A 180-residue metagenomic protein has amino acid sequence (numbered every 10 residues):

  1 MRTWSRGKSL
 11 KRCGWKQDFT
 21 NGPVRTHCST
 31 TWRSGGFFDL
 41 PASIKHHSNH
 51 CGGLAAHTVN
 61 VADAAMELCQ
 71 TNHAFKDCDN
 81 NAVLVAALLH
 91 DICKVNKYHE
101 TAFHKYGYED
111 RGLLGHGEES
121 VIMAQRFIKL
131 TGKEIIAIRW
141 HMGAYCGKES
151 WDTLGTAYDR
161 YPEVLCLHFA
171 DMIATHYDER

Functional and structural regions predicted by a protein language model:
M1, E109-R111: A short, ordered amphipathic alpha-helix with a cationic face
M1-F103, W151: Acidic/His-rich, divalent-metal-binding segments that scaffold phosphate/diphosphate chemistry
S48-G52, R111, A157-R160: Short, solvent-exposed segments of well-ordered alpha helices
N60, K94, E119-S120, A174: Hydrophobic side chains within alpha-helical segments
V61-A64, G112-F127, I138: An active-site-proximal "capping" alpha-helix that borders the catalytic cofactor pocket
C78-D79, G115, K133: Alpha-helix N-cap and coil->helix boundary residues
V83-L84, V121, Q125, L130-R180: Histidine/acidic-rich helix-loop-helix segments that form or flank divalent-metal centers in metalloenzyme catalytic
